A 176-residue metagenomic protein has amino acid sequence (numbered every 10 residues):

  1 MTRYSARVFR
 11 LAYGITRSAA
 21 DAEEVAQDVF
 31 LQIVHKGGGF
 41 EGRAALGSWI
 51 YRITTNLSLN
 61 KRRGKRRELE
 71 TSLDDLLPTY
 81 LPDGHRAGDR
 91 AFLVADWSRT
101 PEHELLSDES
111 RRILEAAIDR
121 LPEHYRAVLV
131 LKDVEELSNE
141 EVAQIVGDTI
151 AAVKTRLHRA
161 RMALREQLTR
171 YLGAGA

Functional and structural regions predicted by a protein language model:
M1-A19, K36, I118, H124 (+1 more regions): Amphipathic, Lys/Arg- and hydrophobic-enriched alpha-helical face
V8, A12, G37, I50 (+1 more regions): Hydrophobic-face residues of short alpha-helical interaction/recognition segments
R17-A19, D28-A45, R63-R66: Sigma70-family region 2
E24-L31, A44-N56: Structural recognition of an alpha-helix C-terminal capping motif at a helix-to-coil junction
G39-G42, T55-L73, T79-R86, S107 (+1 more regions): Arg/Lys-rich amphipathic alpha helix in sigma70-family domain 2
E41-G42, R63-R66, L121, R126 (+2 more regions): Short, Lys/Arg-enriched C-terminal cap helix and immediately downstream tail that follows
E70-Y80, H85-G88, I113-A116, Q144-I145 (+2 more regions): C-terminal edge and immediately downstream basic/flexible tail or linker adjoining helix-turn-helix-like DNA-binding
R112-A127, L131-A152: Helix-turn-helix DNA-binding module
